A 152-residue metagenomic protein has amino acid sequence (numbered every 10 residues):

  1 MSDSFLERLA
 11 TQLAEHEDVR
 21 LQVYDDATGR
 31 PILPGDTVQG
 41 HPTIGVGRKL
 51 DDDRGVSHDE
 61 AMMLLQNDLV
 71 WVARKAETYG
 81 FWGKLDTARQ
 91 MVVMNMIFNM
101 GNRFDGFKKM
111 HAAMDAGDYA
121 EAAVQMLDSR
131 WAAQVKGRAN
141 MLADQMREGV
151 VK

Functional and structural regions predicted by a protein language model:
M1-P31, R48-D52, D59-N67, A73-R74 (+1 more regions): Long, amphipathic alpha-helical surface segments
L9, V38-G40, R89: Residues that flank catalytic or metal-binding motifs in active/ligand-binding sites
G35-L50: Short N-terminal mixed-charge amphipathic segments
I44-G47, M91-F98, A112-D115: Amphipathic alpha-helical segments that form the core helices of the histone-fold
W71-K108: Active-site nucleophile-His-acid catalytic modules used for acyl/amide transfer and hydrolysis across diverse enzymes
